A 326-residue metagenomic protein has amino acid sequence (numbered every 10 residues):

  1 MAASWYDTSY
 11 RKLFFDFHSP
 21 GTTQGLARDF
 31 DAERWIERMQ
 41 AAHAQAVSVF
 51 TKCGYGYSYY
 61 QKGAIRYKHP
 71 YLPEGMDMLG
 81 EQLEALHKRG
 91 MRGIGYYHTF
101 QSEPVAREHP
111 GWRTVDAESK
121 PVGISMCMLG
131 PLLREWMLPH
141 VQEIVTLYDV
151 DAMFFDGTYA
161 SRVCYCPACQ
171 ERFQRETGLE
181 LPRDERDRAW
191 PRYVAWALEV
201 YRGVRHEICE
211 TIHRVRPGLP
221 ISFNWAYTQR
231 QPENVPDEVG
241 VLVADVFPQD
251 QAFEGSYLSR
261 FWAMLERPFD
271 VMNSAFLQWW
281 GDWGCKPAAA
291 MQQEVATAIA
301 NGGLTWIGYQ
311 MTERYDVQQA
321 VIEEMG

Functional and structural regions predicted by a protein language model:
T8-K12, A42-V47, H87-I94, Y148-A152 (+3 more regions): Loop/turn elements at helix/coil->beta-strand transitions in domains of secreted/extracellular proteins
R11-D31, Y60-D77, K120-Q142, Y159 (+4 more regions): The substrate-binding groove and active-site-proximal loops of carbohydrate-active enzymes, especially glycoside
F30-G56, L147-Y148, A290-T297, N301: Catalytic domains of carbohydrate-active enzymes, especially glycoside hydrolases
R38, A42, A85-H87, S125-A160 (+1 more regions): An active-site-proximal structural segment forming one wall of the substrate-binding cleft that immediately precedes
Q40, G80-K88, R92, H213 (+2 more regions): Anion (oxyanion) recognition and catalysis
Q40-M76, Q101-I124, M128, Y148 (+2 more regions): Aromatic-lined carbohydrate-binding/catalytic grooves of carbohydrate-active enzymes
F50, D151-D156, D187, P191-A195 (+1 more regions): Hydrophobic targeting/anchoring helices
G95-Y148, V163, F173, T177-V194 (+1 more regions): Active-site-adjacent "subsite" loops/lids of carbohydrate-active enzymes
